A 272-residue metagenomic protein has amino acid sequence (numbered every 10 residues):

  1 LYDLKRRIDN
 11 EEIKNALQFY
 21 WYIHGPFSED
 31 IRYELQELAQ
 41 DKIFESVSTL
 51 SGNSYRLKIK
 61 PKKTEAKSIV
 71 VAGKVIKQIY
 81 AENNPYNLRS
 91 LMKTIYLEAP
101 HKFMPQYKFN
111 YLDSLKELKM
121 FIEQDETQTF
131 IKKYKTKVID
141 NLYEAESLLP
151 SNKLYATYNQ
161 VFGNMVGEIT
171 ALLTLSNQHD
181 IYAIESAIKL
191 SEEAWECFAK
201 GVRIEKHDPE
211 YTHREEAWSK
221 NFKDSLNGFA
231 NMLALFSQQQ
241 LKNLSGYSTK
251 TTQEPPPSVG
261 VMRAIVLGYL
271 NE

Functional and structural regions predicted by a protein language model:
L1-E272: Domain-edge interaction signal
